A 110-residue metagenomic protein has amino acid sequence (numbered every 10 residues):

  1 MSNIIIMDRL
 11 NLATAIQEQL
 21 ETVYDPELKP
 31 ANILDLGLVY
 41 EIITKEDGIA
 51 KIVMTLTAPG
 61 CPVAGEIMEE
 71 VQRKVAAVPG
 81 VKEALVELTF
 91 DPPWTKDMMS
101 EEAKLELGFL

Functional and structural regions predicted by a protein language model:
M1-L110: Domain-level signature for proteins that mediate thiol-based redox and metal-cofactor handling
